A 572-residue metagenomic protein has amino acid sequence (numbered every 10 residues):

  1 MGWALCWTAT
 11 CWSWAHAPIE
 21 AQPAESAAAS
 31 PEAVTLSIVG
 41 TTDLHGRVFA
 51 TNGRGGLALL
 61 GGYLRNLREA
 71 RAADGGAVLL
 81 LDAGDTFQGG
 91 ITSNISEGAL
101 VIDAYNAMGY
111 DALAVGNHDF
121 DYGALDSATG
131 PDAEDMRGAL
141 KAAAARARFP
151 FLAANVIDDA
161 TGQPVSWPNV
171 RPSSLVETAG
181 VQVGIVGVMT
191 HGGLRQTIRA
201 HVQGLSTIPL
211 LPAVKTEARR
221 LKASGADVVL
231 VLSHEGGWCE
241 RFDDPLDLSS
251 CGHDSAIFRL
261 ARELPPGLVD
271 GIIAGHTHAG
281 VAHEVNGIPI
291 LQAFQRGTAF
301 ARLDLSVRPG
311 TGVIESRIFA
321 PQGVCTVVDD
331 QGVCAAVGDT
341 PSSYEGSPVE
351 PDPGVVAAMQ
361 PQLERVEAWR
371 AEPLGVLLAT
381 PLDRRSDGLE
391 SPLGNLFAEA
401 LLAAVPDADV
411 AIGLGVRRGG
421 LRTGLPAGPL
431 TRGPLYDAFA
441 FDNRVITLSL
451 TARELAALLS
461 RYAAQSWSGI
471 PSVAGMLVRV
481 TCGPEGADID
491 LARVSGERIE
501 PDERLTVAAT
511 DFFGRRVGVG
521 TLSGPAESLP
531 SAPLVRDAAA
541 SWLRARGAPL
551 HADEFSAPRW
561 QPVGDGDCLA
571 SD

Functional and structural regions predicted by a protein language model:
M1-T10, W14-T35, V39, H45 (+6 more regions): Non-catalytic terminal accessory segments
W12-V337, G388, P392-A403, D409 (+5 more regions): Acidic, metal/ion-coordinating pockets
